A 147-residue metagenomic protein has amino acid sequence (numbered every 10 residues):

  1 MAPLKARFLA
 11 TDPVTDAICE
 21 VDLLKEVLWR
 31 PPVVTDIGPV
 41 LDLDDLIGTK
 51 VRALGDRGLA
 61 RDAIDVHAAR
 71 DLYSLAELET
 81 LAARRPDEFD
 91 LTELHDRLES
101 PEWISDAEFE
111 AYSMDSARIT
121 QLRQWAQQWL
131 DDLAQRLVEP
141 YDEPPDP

Functional and structural regions predicted by a protein language model:
M1-P147: Compositionally biased terminal segments of proteins
